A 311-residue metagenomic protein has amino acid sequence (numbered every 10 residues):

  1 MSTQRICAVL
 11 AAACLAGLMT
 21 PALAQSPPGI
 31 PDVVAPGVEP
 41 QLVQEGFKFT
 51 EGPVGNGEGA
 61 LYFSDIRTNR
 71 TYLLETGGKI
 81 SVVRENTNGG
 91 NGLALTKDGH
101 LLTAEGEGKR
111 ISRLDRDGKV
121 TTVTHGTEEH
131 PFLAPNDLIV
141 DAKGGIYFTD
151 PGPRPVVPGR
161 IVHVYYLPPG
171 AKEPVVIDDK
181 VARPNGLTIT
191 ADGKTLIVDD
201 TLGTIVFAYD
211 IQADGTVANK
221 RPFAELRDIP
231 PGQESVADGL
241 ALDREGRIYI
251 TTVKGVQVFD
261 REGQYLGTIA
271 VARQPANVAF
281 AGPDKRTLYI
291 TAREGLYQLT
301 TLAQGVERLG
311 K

Functional and structural regions predicted by a protein language model:
A8-P21: Bacterial N-terminal signal peptides
A24-E39, P158, V217, E307-G310: Blade/loop signatures of beta-propeller domains
E39-Q44, K79-R84, T121-E128, E173-D178 (+2 more regions): A short beta-strand motif characteristic of beta-propeller blades
Q44-A60, N86-E105, K109-R110, E128-I146 (+5 more regions): Beta-rich, blade/repeat-based domains predominating in secreted/periplasmic proteins but also intracellular
I66, G106, P151-P153, T201 (+5 more regions): Short loop/turn segments immediately following the C-termini of beta-strands
R70-Y72, R110-S112, V162-Y165, I205-F207 (+2 more regions): A short loop-to-beta-strand structural motif that recurs across blades of beta-propeller domains
Y209-T216, T301-E307: Short loop/turn segments immediately following beta-strands, especially the blade-tip and inter-blade linker loops
A279-K311: Blade-level signature of beta-propeller repeat domains, shared across WD40, Kelch, NHL, RCC1 and BNR/Asp-box propellers
